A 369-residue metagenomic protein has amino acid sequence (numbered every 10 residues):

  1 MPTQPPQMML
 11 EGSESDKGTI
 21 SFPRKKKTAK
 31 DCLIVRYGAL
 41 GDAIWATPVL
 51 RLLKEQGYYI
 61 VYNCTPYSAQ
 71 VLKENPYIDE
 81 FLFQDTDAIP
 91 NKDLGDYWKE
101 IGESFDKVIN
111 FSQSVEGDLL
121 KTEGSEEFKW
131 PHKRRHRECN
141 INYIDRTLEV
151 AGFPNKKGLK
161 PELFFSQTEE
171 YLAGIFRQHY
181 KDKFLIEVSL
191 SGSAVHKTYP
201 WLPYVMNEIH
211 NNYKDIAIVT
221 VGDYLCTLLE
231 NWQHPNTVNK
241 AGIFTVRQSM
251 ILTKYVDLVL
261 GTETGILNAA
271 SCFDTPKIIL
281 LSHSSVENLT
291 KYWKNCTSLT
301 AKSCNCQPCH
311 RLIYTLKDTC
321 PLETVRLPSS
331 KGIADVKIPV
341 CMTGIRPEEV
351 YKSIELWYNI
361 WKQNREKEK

Functional and structural regions predicted by a protein language model:
M1-K369: Catalytic machinery of carbohydrate-active enzymes, primarily nucleotide-sugar-dependent glycosyltransferases
